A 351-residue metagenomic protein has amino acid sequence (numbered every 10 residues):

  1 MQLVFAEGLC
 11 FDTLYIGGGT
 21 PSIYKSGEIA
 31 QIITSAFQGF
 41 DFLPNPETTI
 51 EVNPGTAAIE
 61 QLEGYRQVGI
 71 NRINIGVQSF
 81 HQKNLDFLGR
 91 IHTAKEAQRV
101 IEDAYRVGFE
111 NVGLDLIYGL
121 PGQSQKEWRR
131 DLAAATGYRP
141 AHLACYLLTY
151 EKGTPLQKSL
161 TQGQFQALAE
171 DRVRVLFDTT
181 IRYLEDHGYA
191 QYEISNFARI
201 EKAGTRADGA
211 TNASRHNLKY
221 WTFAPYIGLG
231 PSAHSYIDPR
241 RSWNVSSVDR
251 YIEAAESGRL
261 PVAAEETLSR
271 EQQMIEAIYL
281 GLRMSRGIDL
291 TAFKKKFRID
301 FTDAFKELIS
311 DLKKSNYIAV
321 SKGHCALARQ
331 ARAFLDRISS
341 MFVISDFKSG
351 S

Functional and structural regions predicted by a protein language model:
M1-I299, G350: C-terminal scaffold of the Radical SAM
V245-S247, S321, I344-D346: Short, charged/polar low-complexity linear motifs in solvent-exposed/disordered segments
L290-T291, D303, V320: Extended hydrophobic-aromatic, low-complexity segments
I299-D311: Short amphipathic alpha-helical interaction segments
K313-G323: A short, conserved structural fragment
H324-R329: Minor-groove-contacting beta-hairpin "wing" of winged helix-turn-helix DNA-binding domains
R332-S351: Short, amphipathic alpha-helical interaction segments positioned at domain boundaries
